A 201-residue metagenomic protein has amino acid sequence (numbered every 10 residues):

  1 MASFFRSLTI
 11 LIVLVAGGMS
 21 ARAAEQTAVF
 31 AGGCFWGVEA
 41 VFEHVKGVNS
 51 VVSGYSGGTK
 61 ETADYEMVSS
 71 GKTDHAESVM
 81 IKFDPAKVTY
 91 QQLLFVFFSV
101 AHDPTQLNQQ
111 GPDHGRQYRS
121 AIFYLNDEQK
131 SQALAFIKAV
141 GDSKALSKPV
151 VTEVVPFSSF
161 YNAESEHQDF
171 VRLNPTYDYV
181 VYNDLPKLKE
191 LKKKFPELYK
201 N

Functional and structural regions predicted by a protein language model:
A2-F5, A21-N201: Flexible coil/turn and secondary-structure edge motifs
R6-G18: Bacterial N-terminal signal peptides
